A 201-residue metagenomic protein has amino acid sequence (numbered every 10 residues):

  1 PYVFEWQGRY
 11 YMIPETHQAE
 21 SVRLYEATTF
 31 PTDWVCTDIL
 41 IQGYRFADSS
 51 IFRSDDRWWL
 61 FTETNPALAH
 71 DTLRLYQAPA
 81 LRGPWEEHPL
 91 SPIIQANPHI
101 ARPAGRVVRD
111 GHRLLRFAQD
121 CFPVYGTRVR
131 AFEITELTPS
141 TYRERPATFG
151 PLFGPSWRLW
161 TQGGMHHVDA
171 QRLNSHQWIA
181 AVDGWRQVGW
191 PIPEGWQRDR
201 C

Functional and structural regions predicted by a protein language model:
P1-C201: Carbohydrate-active catalytic/glycan-binding domains of CAZyme proteins, especially the secreted or lumenal ectodomains
